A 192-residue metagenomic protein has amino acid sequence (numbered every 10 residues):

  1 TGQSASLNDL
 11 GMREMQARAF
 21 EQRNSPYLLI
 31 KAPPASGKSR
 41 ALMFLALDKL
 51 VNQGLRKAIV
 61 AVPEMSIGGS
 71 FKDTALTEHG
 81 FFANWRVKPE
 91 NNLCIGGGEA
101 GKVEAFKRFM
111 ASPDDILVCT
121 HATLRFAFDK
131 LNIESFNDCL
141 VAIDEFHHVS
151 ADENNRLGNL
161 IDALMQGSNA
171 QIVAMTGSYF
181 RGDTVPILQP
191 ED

Functional and structural regions predicted by a protein language model:
T1-K31: Conserved pre-motif I regulatory segment
N24-I30, R56-K57, D114-D115: Pre-Walker A (Motif I) flank of P-loop NTPase domains
S25-A46: Walker A/P-loop
S39-M43, K49-L50, G54-R86, T123: Conserved Walker A/P-loop ATP-binding site and its immediately adjacent core in helicase/helicase-like ATPase domains
G68-D73, F126-A127, A151, R181-P186: Switch/connector loops and helix/strand junctions flanking conserved nucleotide-binding motifs in nucleotide-processing
G80-F128: Inter-Walker segment of RecA-like/P-loop motor cores
H121-T123, N132-A174, S178: SF2 helicase catalytic motif II
Q171, D183-D192: Interdomain helical connector at the RecA1-RecA2 junction of SF1/SF2 helicase-like NTPases
